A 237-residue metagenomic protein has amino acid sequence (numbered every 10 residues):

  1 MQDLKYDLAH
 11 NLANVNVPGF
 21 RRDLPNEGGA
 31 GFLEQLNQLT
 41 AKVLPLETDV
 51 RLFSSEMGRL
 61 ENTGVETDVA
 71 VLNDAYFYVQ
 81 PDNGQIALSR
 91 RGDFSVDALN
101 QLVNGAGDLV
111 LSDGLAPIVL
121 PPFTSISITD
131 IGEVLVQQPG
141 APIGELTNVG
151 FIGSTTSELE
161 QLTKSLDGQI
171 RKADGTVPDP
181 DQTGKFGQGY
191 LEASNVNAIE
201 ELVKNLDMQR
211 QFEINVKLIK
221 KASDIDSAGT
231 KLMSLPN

Functional and structural regions predicted by a protein language model:
M1-N237: Amphipathic alpha-helical polymerization modules
